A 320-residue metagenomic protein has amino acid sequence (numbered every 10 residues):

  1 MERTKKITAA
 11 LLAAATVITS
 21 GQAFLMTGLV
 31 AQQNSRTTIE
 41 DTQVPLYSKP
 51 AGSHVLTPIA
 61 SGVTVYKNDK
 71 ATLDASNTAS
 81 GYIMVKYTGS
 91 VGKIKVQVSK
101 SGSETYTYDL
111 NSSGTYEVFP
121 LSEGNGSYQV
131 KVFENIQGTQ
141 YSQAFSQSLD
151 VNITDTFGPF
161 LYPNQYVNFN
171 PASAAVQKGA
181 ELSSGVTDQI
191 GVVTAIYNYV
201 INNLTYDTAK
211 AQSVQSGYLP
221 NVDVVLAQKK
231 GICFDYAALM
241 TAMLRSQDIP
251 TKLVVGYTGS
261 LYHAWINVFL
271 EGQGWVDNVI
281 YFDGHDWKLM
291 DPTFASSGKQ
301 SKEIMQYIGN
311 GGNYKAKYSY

Functional and structural regions predicted by a protein language model:
E2-D188, W275-V276, G311-Y320: N-terminal accessory/pre-domain segments preceding catalytic cores
T42-Y47, G92, Q212-Q215, V224-G231: A broad, low-specificity signal for short, low-complexity segments enriched in glycine/proline and polar/charged
A71-A75, A209-V214, F234: Short N-terminal helix-initiation segments at or just after the protein's N-terminus
P163-A227, V276, G284-H285, M290-S296 (+1 more regions): Secondary-structure boundary elements
V192-I196, K229-L244: Active-site nucleophilic cysteine motif
A211-Q212, L219, K230, T251-S260: Catalytic cysteine-centered active-site loop
D235-N313, K317-Y320: Hydrophobic/aromatic-rich core segments of domains that either
